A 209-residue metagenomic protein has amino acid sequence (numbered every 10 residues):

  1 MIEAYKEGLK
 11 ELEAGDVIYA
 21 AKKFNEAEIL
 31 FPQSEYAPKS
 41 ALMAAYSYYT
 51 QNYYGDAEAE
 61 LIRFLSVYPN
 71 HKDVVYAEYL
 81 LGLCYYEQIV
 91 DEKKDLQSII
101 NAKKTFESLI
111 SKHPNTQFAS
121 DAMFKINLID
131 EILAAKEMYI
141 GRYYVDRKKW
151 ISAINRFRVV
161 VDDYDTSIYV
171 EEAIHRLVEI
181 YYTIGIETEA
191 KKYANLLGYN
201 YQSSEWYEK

Functional and structural regions predicted by a protein language model:
M1-K209: Acidic, polar-rich low-complexity tracts and alpha-helical solenoid repeat scaffolds
